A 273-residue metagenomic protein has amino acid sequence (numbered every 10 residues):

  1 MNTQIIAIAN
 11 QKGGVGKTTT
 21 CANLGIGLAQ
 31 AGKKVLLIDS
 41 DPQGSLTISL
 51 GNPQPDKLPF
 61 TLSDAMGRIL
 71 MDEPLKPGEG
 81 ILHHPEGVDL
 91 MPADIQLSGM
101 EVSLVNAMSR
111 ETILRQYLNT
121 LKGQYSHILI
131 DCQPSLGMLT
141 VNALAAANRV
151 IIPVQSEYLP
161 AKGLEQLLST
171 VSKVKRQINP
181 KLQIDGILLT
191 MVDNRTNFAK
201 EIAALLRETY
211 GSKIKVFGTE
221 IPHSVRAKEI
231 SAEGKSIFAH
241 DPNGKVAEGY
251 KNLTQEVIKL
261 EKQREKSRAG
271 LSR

Functional and structural regions predicted by a protein language model:
M1-R273: P-loop NTP-binding core
